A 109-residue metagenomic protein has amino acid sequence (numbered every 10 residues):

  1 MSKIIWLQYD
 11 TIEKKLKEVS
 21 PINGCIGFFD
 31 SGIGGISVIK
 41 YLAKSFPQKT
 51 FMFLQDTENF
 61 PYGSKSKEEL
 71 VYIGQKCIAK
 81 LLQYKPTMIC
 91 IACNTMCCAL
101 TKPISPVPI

Functional and structural regions predicted by a protein language model:
S2-I109: Non-catalytic structural scaffold of enzyme domains
